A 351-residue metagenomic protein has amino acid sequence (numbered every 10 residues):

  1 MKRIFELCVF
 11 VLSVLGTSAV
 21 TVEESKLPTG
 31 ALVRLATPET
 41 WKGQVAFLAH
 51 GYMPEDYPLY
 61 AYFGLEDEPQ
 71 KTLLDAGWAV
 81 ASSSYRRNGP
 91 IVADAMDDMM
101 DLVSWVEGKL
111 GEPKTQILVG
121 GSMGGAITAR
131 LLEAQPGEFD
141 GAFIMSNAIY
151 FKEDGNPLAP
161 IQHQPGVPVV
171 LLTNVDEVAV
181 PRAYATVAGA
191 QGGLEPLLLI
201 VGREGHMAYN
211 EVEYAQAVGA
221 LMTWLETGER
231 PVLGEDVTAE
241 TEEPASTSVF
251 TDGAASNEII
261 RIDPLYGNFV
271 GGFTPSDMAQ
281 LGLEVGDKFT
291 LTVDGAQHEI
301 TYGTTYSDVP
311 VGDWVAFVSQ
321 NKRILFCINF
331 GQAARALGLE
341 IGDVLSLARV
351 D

Functional and structural regions predicted by a protein language model:
A19-Q44: N-terminal cap/lid segment of alpha/beta-hydrolase-fold proteins
G43-P54: Short beta-strand element of the alpha/beta-hydrolase
Y60-W78: Short amphipathic alpha-helix adjacent to the substrate-entry channel of hydrolases
G89-L110: Alpha/beta-hydrolase active-site loop
G108-K109, K114-P165: Primarily recognizes the serine-hydrolase "nucleophile elbow" in alpha/beta-hydrolase and SGNH/GDSL folds
G141, N147-H206: The feature captures the conserved acid-bearing segment of alpha/beta-hydrolase catalytic domains
G192-S246: C-terminal catalytic histidine-bearing segment of alpha/beta-hydrolase fold enzymes
S246-I328, A334-V350: Long, compositionally biased stretches
